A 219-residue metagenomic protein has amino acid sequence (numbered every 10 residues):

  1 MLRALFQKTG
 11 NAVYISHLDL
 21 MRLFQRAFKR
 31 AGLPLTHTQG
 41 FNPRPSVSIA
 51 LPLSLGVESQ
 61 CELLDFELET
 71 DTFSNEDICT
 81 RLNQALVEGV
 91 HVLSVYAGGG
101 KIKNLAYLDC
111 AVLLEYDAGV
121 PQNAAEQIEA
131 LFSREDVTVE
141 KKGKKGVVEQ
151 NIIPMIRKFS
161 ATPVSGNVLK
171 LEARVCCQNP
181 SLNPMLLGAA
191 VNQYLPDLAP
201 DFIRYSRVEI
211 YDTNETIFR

Functional and structural regions predicted by a protein language model:
L5-Q7, N11, I15, D19 (+1 more regions): Extended, well-folded interaction surfaces typified by the phenylalanyl-tRNA synthetase beta subunit core
F6-K8, F66-T72, V112-A118, A173-N179: Short beta-strand-to-loop capping motifs
Y14-L18, T72-D77, Q122, C177 (+2 more regions): Ordered, soluble secondary-structure elements with a strong preference for glycine-centered loop motifs and nearby
T36-F66, G99-K101: Short, charge-patterned binding micro-sites
S59-L113: Ordered, amphipathic secondary-structure segments that act as subunit-interaction surfaces in large macromolecular
E76-L86, N123-F132, L187-G188: Short amphipathic alpha-helices in soluble, non-transmembrane regions that often serve as interface/regulatory elements
S133-R219: Core RNA-modification/binding signature centered on pseudouridine synthases
